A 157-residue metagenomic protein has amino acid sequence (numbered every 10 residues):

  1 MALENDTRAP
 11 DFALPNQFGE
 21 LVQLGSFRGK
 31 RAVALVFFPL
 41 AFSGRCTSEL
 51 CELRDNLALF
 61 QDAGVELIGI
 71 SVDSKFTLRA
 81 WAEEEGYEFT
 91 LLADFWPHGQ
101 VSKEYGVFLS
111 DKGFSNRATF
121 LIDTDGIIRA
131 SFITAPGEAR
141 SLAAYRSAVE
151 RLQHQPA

Functional and structural regions predicted by a protein language model:
M1-A157: Chalcogenol-based redox active-site neighborhoods
